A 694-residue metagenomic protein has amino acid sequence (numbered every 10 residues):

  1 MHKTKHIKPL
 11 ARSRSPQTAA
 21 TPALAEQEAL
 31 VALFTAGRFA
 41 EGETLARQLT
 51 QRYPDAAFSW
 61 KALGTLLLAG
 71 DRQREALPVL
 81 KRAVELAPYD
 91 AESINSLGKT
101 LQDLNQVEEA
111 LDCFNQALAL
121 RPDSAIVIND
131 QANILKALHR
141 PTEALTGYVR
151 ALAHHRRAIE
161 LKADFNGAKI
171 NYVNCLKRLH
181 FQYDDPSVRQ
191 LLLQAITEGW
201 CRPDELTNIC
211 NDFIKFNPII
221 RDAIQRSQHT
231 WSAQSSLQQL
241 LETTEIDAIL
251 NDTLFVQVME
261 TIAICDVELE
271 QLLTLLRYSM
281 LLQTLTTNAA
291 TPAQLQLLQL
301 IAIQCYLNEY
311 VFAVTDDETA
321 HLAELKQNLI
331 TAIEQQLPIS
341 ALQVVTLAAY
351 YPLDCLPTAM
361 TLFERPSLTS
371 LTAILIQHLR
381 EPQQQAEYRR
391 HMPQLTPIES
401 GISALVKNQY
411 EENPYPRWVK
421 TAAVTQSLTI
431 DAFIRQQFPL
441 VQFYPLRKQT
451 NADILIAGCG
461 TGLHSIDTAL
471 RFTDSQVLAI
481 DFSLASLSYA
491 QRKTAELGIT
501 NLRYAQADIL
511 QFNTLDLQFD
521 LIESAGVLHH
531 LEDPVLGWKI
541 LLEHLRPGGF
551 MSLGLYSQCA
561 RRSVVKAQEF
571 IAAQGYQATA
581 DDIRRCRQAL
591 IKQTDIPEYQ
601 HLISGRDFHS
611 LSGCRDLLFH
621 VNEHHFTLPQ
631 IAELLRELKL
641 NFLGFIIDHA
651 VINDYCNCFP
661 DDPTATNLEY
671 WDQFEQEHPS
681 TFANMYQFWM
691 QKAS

Functional and structural regions predicted by a protein language model:
M1-N451, I466-A469, R546: Alpha-helical solenoid repeat scaffolds of the TPR/TPR-like class and their adjacent stem/linker regions that mediate
N211, L237-Q238, I583-S694: Rossmann-like AdoMet/SAM-dependent catalytic core
T461-D474: Conserved SAM-binding loop of SAM-dependent methyltransferases across substrates and taxa, primarily the Class I
G498-L510: Conserved SAM-binding strand-loop segment of SAM-dependent methyltransferases
L510-I522: A short acidic, Gly/Pro-enriched loop at the edge of an enzyme's catalytic core that lines a small-molecule cofactor
D520-D533, S557: A short SAM/SAH-binding and catalytic strip from SAM-dependent methyltransferases
V535-P547: A short glycine-rich, Lys/Arg-flanked "PGG" loop and its adjoining helix->strand segment in the class I
F550-Q600: Conserved class I S-adenosyl-L-methionine
